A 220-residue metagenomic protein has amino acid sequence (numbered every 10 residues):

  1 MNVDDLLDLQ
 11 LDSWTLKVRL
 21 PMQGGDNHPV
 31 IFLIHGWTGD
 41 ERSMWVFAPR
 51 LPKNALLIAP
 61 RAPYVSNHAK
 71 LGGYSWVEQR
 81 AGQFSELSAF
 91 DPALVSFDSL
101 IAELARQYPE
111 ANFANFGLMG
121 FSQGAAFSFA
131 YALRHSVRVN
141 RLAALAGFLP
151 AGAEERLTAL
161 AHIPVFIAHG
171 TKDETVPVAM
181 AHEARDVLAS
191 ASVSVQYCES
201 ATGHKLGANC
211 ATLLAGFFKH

Functional and structural regions predicted by a protein language model:
L9-A111: Serine-hydrolase catalytic machinery in alpha/beta-hydrolase-like enzymes
V46, A130-R134: Active-site signature of alpha/beta-hydrolase-fold catalytic machinery across serine- and Asp/Cys-nucleophile hydrolases
E110-G120: Alpha/beta-hydrolase fold nucleophile elbow
L118-G120, L145, A168: Short beta-strand immediately N-terminal to the catalytic nucleophile in serine-hydrolase-like folds
G120-G124, S128: Gly/Ala-rich beta-loop-alpha elbow adjacent to hydrolase catalytic centers
V137-P150: A conserved short beta-strand
F166-H169, D173: Short beta-strand/loop motif that positions the catalytic acidic residue of the alpha/beta-hydrolase fold
V178-H220: C-terminal catalytic histidine-bearing segment of alpha/beta-hydrolase fold enzymes
